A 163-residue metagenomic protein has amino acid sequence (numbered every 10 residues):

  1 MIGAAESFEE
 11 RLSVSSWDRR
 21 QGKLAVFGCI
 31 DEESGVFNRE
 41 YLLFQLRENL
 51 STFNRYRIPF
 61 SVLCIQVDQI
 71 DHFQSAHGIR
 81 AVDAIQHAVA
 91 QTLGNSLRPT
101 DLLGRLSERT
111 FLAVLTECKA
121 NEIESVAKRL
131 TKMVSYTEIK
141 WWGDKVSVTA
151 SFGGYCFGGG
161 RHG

Functional and structural regions predicted by a protein language model:
M1-G22, S125, K132, Y136-E138 (+2 more regions): Regulatory sensory/coupling modules that transmit signals to nucleotide-handling catalytic cores
A25, D31, G35-L50, N54-V62 (+3 more regions): Conserved long alpha-helical elements within nucleotide-processing catalytic cores of c-di-GMP signaling and class III
D101-L102, T137: Residue-level detector of beta-strand structural context in well-folded domains
L102-R105, V146: A short pre-motif secondary-structure segment
V114-I123, W142-K145, A150-G163: Catalytic strand-loop-helix junctions within cyclic-nucleotide turnover domains
